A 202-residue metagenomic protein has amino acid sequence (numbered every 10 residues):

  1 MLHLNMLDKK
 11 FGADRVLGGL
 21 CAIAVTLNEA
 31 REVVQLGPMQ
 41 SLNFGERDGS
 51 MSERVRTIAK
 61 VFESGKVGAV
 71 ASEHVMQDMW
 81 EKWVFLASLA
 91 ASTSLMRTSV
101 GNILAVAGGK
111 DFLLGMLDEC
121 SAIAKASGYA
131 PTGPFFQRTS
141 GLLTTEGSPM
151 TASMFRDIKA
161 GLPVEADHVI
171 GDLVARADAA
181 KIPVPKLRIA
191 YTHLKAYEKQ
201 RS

Functional and structural regions predicted by a protein language model:
M1-E32: Rossmann-like NAD(P)(H) cofactor-binding subdomain of soluble oxidoreductases
G12, V33-G37, A87-L89: Short, hinge-like loop/turn segments at secondary-structure boundaries
R15-G19, A69-S72, A166: General beta-strand structural signal in soluble alpha/beta enzymes
R31-A59: Short beta-strand and adjoining strand-loop segment in the mid-core of the Rossmann-like NAD(P)-dependent dehydrogenase
E53, K110, L114-S202: NAD(P)-dependent Rossmann-like dehydrogenase/reductase catalytic/cofactor-binding core
E53-A90, R138: FAD/FMN-dependent oxidoreductases across multiple families
G68-S72, L95-I103, P131-G133: Short, structured loop/turn "capping" segments at alpha-beta junctions
M76-L104, G108-S121, G147-S148: Active-site-proximal catalytic alpha-helix in oxidoreductases
